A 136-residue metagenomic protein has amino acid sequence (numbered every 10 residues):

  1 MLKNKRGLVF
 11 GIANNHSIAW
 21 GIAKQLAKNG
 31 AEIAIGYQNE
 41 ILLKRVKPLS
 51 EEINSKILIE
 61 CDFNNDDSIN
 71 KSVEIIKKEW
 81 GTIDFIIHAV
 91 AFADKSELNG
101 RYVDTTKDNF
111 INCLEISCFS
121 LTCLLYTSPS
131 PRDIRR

Functional and structural regions predicted by a protein language model:
L2-I35: Canonical Rossmann dinucleotide-binding motif of NAD(H)/NADP(H)-dependent dehydrogenases/reductases, specifically
G11-I18, E40-L43, A93-F110: Short, flexible, glycine-rich and Lys/Arg-enriched loop motifs at helix boundaries that contact anionic partners
A31-R45: Conserved glycine-rich Rossmann-like NAD(P)H-binding loop of the short-chain dehydrogenase/reductase
S50-D67: Rossmann-fold cofactor-recognition segment
E52-I57, E74-A89, D94-N99, N109: A glycine-rich helix->loop->beta "capping" turn within Rossmann-like NAD(P)(H)-dependent oxidoreductase domains
N64-K77: Conserved Rossmann-fold cofactor-binding substructure of NAD(P)-dependent oxidoreductases
D84, N99-C123: Catalytic Tyr-X3-Lys loop
Y126-R136: Single conserved hydrophobic/aromatic residue that forms the stacking wall/gate of nucleotide- or nucleobase-binding
